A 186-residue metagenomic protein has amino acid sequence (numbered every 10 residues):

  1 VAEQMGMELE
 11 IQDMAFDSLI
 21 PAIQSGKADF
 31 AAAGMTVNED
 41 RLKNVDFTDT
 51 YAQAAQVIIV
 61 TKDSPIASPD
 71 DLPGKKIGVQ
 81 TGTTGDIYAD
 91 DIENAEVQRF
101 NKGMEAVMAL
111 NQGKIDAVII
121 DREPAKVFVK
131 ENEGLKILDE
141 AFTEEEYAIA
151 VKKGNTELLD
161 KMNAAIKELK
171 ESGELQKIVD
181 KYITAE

Functional and structural regions predicted by a protein language model:
V1, I23-Q24, L72, L110-N111 (+2 more regions): Hydrophobic residues within well-ordered alpha-helices
V1-G34: Extracytoplasmic small-molecule ligand-binding "clamshell" domains of the periplasmic binding protein/Venus flytrap
E10-I23, S64, T81-T84, Q98-Q112 (+1 more regions): Short helix-initiation/N-cap motifs at beta->coil->alpha
S25, D29-F30, D116-A117, K136 (+1 more regions): Short, Asp-centered acidic motifs that coordinate Mg2+ and/or phosphate in catalytic or ligand-binding sites
M35-K43, Y88-D90, N111, D116-T143: A ligand-binding cleft/hinge motif common to bilobed small-molecule-binding domains
A52-V60, R122, K126-K167, I183-E186: Periplasmic-binding protein-like
V60-I77: Flexible hinge/capping segments at coil-to-helix
T84-N101, E133-A141, K161-E186: Ligand-binding clefts/hinges and TM-proximal coupling segments of bilobed small-molecule sensing domains
